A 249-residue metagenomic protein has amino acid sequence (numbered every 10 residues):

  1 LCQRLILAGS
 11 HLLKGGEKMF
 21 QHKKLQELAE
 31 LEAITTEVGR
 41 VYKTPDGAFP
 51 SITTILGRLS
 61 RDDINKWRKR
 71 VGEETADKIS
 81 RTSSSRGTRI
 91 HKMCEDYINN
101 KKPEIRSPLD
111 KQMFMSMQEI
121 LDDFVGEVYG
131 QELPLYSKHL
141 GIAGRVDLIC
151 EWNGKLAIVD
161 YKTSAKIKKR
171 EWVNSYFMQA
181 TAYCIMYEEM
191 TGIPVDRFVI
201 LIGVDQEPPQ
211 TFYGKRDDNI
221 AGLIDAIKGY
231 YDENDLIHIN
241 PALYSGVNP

Functional and structural regions predicted by a protein language model:
C2, G9-A143: Metal-dependent nuclease catalytic cores that hydrolyze phosphodiester bonds in DNA/RNA, characterized by
G9, L13-H22, W152-N153, A157 (+1 more regions): DEDD superfamily 3′-5′ metal-dependent exonuclease/proofreading module
Q21, K43, P50, Y213 (+2 more regions): Compositionally biased, low-structure terminal segments
K24-Q26, D46, T53, K101 (+5 more regions): Generic alpha-helical secondary structure signal
A48, I55, E73, Y97 (+4 more regions): A generic structural signal for solvent-exposed, polar alpha-helical segments
Y129-L236: Mg2+/Mn2+-dependent nuclease catalytic core
